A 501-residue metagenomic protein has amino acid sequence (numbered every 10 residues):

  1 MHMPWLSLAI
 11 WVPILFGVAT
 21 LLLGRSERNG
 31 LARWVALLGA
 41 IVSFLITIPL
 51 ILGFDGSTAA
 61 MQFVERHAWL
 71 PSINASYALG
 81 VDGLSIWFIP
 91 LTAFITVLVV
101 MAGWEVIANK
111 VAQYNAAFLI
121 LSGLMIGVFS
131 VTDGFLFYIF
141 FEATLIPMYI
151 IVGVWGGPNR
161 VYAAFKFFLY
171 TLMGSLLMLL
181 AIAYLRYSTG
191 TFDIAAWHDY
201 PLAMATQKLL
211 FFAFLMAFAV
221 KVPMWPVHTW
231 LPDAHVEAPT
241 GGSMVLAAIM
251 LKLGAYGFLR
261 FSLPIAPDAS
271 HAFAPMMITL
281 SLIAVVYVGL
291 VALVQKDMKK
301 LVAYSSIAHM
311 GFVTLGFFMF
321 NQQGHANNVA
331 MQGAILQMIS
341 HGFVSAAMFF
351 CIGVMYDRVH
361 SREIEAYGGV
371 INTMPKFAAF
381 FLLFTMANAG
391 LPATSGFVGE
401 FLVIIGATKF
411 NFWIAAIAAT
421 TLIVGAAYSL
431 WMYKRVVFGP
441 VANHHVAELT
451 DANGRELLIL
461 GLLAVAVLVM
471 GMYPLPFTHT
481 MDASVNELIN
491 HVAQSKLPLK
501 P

Functional and structural regions predicted by a protein language model:
M1-W5, A19-A116, T191-D199, E487: Transmembrane helix-loop-helix hairpins at membrane boundaries of multipass inner-membrane proteins
L8-L23, L37-L50, L91-G103, L121-G123 (+5 more regions): Central hydrophobic cores of alpha-helical transmembrane segments in multi-pass inner-membrane proteins across all
N29-I41, Y162-L172, M374-A378, G454-L462: Alpha-helical transmembrane segments and their helix-start/interface "positive-inside/aromatic belt" motifs in integral
L38-G53, T171-L180, A387, I423 (+1 more regions): Hydrophobic alpha-helical membrane-insertion segments
L98-E105, G123-F135, M148-M432: Hydrophobic transmembrane alpha-helices and their helix-loop junctions in integral membrane proteins
M101-A117, T240, A248, H445-R455: Cytoplasmic juxtamembrane regions at transmembrane-helix boundaries
E142: Short phosphate-coordinating micro-motif centered on Lys-Gly-acidic
M374-K376, L430-P501: Cytoplasmic/organellar membrane-interface segments at the starts of transmembrane helices in multi-pass inner-membrane
